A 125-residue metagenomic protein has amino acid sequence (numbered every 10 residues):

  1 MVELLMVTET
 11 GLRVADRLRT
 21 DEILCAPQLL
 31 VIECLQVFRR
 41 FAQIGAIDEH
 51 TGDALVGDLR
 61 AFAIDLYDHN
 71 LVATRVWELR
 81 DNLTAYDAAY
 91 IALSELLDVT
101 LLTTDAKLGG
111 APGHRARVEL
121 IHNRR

Functional and structural regions predicted by a protein language model:
M1, L30, V72, Y90 (+1 more regions): Alpha-helix capping/helix-boundary segments
M1-L30, F41-H50, G113, R124-R125: Short, well-structured N-terminal submotif of metal-dependent ribonuclease cores
M6, Q36-R39, Y90, L108: Hydrophobic side chains within alpha-helical segments
T8, Q28, N70, D105-A106: Alpha-helix N-cap/helix-start capping motif
L12, F62-T104: Active-site neighborhoods of divalent-metal-dependent phosphate/nucleic-acid chemistry enzymes
R13, E33, R75, G110-A111: Phosphate- and divalent-cation-binding pockets in alpha/beta enzyme and binding domains that engage nucleotide-derived
L29, L35-Y67, R75-W77: Active-site-proximal, substrate-binding regions of enzyme catalytic domains and RNA-binding/basic surfaces
I91-R125: Acidic, PIN/NYN-like endoribonuclease modules and their adjacent C-terminal/linker elements
